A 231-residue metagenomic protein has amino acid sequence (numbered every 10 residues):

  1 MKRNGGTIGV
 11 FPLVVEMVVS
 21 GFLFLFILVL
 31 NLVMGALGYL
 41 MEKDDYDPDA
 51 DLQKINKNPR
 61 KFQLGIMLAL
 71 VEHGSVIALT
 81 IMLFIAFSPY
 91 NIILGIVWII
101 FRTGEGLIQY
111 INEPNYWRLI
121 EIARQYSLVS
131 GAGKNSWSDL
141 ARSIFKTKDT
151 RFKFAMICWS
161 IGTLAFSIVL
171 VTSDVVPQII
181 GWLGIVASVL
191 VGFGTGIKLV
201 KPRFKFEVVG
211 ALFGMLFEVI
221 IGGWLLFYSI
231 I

Functional and structural regions predicted by a protein language model:
K2-I231: Hydrophobic, aromatic-enriched alpha-helical segments typical of multi-pass transmembrane helices
